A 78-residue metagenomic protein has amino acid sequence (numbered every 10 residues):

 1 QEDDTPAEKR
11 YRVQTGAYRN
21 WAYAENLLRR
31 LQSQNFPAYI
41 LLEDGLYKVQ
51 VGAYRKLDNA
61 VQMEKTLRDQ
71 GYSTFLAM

Functional and structural regions predicted by a protein language model:
E2-R10, R19-M78: Extracytoplasmic
G16: Conserved beta3-strand ATP-binding lysine motif
